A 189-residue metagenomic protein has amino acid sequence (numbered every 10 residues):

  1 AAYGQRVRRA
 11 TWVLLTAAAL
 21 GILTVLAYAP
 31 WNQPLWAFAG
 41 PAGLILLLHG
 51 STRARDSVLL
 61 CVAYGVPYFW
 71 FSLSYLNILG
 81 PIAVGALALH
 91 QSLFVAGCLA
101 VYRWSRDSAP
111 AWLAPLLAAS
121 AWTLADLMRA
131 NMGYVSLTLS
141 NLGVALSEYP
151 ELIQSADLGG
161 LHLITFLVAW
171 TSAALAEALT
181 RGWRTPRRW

Functional and structural regions predicted by a protein language model:
Y3-W189: Membrane-embedded alpha-helical bundles of multi-pass enzymes that act on lipidic or dolichyl-linked glycan substrates
